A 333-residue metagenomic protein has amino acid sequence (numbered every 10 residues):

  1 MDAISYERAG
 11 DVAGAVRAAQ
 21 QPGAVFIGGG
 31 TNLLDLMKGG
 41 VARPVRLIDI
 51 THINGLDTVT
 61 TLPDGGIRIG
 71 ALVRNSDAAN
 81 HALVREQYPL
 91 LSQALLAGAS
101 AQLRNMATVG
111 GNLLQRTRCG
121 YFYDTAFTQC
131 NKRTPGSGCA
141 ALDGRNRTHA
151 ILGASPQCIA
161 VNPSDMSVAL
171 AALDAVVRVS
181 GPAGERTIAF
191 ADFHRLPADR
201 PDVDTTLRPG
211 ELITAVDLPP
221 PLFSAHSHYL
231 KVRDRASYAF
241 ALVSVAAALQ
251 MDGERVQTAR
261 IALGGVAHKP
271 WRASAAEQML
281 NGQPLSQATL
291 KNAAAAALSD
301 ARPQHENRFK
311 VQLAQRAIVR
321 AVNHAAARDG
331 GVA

Functional and structural regions predicted by a protein language model:
M1-A333: C-terminal structural segment of proteins
